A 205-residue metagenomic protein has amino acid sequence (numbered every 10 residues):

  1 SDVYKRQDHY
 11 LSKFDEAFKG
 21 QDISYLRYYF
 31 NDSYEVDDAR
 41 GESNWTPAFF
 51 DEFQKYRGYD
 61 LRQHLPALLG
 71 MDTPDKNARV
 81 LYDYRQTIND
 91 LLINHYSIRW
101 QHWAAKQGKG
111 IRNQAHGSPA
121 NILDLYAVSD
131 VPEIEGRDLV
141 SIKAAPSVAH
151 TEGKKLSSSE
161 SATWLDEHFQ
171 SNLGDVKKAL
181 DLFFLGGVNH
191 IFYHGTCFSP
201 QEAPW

Functional and structural regions predicted by a protein language model:
V3-Y4: Short, small-residue-biased leader/transition segments that mark boundaries at the very start of proteins
Q7, S97, V176: Aromatic/hydrophobic pocket-lining residues that form the small-molecule binding cavity in soluble enzyme cores
D8-K13: Short linear interaction motifs
F18, D22, L26, F30: Structured mid-domain segments that build the active-site/substrate or prosthetic-cofactor binding neighborhood
R27-S33, I88-N121, Y193: Aromatic-lined carbohydrate-recognition surfaces of secreted/lumenal glycan-active proteins
Y34-A67, Y126-G136: Aromatic- and acidic-residue-enriched segments that line the glycan-binding/catalytic groove of carbohydrate-active
Y59-Y82, A203-W205: Conserved, charged catalytic cores of large soluble enzymes
Q107-W205: Hydrophobic targeting/anchoring helices
